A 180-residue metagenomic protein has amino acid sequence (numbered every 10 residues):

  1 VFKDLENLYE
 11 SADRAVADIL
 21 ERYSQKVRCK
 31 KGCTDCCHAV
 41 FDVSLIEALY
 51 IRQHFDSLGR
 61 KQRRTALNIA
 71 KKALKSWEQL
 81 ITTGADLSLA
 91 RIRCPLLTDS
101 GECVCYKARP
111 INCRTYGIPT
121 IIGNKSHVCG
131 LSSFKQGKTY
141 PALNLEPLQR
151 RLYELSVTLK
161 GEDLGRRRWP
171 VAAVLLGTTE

Functional and structural regions predicted by a protein language model:
V1-D35, A39-E180: Short loop/turn segments that flank or connect secondary-structure elements
